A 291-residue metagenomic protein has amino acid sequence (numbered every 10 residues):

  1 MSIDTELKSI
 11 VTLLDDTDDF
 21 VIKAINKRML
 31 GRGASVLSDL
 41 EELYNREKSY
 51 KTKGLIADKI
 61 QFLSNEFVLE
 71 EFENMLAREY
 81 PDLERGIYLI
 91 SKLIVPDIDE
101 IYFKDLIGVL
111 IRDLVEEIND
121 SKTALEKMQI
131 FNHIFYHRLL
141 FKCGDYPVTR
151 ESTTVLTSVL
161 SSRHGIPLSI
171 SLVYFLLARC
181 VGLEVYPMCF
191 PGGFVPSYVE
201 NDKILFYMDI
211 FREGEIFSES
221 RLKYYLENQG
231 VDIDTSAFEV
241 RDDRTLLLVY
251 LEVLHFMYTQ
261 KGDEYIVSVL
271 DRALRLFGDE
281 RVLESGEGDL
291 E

Functional and structural regions predicted by a protein language model:
M1-E291: A structural boundary/capping signal
